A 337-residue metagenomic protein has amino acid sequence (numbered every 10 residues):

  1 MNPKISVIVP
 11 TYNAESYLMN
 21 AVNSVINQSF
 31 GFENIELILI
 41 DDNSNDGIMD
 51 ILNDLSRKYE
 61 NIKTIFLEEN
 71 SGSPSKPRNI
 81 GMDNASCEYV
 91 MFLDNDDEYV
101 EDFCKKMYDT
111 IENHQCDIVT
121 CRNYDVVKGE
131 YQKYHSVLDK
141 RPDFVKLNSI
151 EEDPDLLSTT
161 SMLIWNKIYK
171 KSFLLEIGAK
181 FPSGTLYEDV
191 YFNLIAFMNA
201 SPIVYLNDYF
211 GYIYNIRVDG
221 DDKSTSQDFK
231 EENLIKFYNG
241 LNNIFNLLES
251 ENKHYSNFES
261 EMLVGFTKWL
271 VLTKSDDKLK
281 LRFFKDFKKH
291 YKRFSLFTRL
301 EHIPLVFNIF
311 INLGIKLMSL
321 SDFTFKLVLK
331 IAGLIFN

Functional and structural regions predicted by a protein language model:
A14-N27: Short, well-formed alpha-helical segments that are part of the catalytic scaffolds of diverse glycosyltransferases
V25, D42-N43, N95: Conserved short acidic donor-positioning loop in nucleotide-sugar-dependent glycosyltransferases
E33-N43, I65-L67: Short beta-strand/loop segment that forms part of the nucleotide-sugar
D41-I51, E69-S71: A conserved acidic beta->alpha catalytic loop
L67-A85: Glycine-rich, basic loop-to-helix element that forms the pyrophosphate-binding segment of sugar-nucleotide handling
P74-R78, N95-E232: Donor-binding/catalytic cores of nucleotide-activated saccharide and glycerol-phosphate transferases/polymerases
V90: Short aromatic/hydrophobic "clamp" motif used to bind/position activated sugar donors
S275-N337: Membrane-interface aromatic/basic loop that binds lipid-linked glycans or pyrophosphate carriers, typified by
